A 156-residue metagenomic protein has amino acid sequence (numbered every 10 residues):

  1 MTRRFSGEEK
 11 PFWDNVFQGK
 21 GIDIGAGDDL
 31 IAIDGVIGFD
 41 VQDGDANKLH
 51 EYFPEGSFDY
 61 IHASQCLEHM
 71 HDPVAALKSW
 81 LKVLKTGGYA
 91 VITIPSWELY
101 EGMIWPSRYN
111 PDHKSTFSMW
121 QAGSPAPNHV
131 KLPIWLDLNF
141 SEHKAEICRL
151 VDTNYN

Functional and structural regions predicted by a protein language model:
M1-G56, Y60-H62, E142-N156: Conserved N-terminal segment of class I S-adenosyl-L-methionine
E9-P11, N15-V16, V74-K85, Y89-N156: S-adenosyl-L-methionine-dependent methyltransferase catalytic module, highlighting the catalytic core
G27, D72-P73: General alpha-helical segment detector with a strong preference for membrane-spanning helices and helix-boundary regions
D34-V36, F53, M70, S79 (+1 more regions): Generic alpha-helix signal with a bias toward terminal, lower-confidence helices and secondary-structure junctions
H50, M70-H71, E101: Activation segment
D59-D72: A short SAM/SAH-binding and catalytic strip from SAM-dependent methyltransferases
